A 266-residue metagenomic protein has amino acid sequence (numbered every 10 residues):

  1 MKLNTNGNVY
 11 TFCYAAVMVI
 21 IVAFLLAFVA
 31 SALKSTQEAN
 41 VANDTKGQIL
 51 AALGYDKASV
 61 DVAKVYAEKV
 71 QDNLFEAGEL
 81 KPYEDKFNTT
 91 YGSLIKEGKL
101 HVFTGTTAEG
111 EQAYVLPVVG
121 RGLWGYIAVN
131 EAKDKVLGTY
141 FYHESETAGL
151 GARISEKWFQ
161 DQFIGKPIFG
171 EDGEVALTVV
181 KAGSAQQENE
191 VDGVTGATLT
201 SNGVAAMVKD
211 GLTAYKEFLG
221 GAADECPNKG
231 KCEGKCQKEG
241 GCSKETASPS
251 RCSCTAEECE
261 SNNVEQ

Functional and structural regions predicted by a protein language model:
K2-P227, K231, K235, G241-C242 (+3 more regions): Flexible, solvent-exposed loop/hinge segments and secondary-structure transition points
